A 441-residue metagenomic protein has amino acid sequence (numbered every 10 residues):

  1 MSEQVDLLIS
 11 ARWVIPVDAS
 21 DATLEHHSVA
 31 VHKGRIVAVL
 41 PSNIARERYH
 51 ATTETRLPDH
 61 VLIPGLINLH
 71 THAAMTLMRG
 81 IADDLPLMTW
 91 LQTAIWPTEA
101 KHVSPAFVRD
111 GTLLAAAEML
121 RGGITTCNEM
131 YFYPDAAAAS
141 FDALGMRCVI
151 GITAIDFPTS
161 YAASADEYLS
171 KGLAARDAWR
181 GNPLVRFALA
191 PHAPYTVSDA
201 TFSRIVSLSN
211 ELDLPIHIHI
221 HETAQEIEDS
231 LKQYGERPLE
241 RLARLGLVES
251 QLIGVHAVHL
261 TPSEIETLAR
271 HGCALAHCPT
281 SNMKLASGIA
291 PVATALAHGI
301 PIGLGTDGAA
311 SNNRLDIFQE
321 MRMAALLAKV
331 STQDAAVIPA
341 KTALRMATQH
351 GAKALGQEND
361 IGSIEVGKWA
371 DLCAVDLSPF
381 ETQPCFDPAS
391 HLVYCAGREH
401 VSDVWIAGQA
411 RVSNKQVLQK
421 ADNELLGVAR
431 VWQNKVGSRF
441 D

Functional and structural regions predicted by a protein language model:
M1-H27, V31-V37, S42, R48 (+1 more regions): Active-site microenvironment of metallo-dependent hydrolases
Q4-S10, E47-W90, L113, A117-R121: Replace "His-x-His-based motif
R12, V29, G34, D59 (+16 more regions): Divalent metal-coordination and catalytic microenvironments
V61, R79-G145, Y168-G181, R430-S438: Alpha-helical scaffold segments that flank or form the walls of functional sites
L77-D110, R147-D166, A224-Q251, H271-A274 (+1 more regions): Active-site gating loops and adjacent loop-to-helix segments of metal-dependent hydrolytic enzymes
A136-V258: Metal-coordinating catalytic core of metallo-dependent amide/deamination hydrolases
E222-L252, V258-R270, M283-L296, G308-Q319: Catalytic core of soluble alpha/beta enzymes
R244-Q251, A293-P379, A396: His/Asp/Glu-enriched, well-ordered alpha-helical/loop segment that forms or immediately abuts the divalent-metal
